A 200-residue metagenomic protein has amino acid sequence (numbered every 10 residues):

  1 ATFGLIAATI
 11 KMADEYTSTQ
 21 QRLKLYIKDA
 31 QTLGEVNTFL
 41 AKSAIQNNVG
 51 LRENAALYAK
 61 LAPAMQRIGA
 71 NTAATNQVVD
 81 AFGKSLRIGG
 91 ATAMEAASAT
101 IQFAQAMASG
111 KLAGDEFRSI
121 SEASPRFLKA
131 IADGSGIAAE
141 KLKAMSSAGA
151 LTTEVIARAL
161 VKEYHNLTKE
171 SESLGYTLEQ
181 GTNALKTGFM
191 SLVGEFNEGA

Functional and structural regions predicted by a protein language model:
A1-N47, A56-R67, Q77-I88, S98-S147 (+3 more regions): Small-residue helix-packing and pore-constriction motifs in hydrophobic alpha-helices
L5, N166-A200: Hydrophobic, low-dielectric interface segments
A70, A91-M94: Folded, non-transmembrane soluble domains that reside on the lumenal/extracytoplasmic side of membranes
